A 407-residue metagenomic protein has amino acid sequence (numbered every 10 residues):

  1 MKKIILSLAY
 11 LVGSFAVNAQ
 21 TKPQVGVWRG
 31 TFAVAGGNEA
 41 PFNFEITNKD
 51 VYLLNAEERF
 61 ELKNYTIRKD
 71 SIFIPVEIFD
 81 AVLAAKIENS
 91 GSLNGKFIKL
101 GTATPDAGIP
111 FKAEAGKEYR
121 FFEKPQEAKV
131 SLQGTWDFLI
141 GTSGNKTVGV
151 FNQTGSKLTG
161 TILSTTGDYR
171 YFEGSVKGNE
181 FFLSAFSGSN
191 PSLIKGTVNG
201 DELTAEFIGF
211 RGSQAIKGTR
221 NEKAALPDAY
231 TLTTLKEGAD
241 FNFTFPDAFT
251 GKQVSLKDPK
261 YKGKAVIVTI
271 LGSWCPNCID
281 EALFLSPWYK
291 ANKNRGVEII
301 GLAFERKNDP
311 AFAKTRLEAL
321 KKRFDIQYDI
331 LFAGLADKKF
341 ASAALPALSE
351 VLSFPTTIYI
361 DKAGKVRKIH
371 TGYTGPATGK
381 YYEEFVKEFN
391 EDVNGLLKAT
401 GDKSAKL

Functional and structural regions predicted by a protein language model:
M1-Q24: Bacterial Sec-dependent N-terminal signal peptides
Q24-E88, F122, E127-V198: Central antiparallel beta-sheet cores of small beta-barrel/beta-sandwich binding domains
A103, A107-F138, A229-L235: Surface-exposed beta-loop interaction hotspot
N221-D258: N-terminal "domain-start" segment that seeds a small globular fold
V254-I279, L285: Short active-site neighborhood of thiol/selenol oxidoreductases, capturing the structured segment around
D280-D325, D337-A343: Structural microenvironment flanking redox-active thiols in thiol-disulfide oxidoreductases
D325-D329, L348-I358: Structural micro-motif
S353-L407: Thiol-/selenol-based redox modules, centered on thioredoxin-like and closely related oxidoreductase domains
